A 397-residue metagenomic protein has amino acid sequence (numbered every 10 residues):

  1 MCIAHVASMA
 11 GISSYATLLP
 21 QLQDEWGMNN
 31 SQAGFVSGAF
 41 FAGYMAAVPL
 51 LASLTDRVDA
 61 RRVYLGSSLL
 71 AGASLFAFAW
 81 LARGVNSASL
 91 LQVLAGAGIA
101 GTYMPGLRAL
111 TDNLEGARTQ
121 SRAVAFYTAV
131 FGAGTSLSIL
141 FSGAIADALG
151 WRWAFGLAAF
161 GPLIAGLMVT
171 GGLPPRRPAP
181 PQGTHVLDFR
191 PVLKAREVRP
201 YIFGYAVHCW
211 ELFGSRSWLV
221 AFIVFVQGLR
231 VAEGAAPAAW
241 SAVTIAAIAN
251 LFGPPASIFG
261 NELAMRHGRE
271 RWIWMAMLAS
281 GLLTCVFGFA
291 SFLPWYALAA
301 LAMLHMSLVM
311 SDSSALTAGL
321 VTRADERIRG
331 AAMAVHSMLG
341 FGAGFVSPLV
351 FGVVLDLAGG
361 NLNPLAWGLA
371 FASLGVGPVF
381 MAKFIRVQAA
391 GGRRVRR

Functional and structural regions predicted by a protein language model:
Y15-A16, R199-N250, S347-P348: Extracytoplasmic gate region of multi-pass secondary transporters
A46-A82: Conserved MFS/SLC helix-loop-helix module at the cytosolic interface between two early adjacent transmembrane helices
R57-S68, M265-L278: Cytoplasmic membrane-interface "Motif A"-like loop-to-helix N-cap segments of 12-TM Major Facilitator Superfamily
L69-R83, A279-F292: C-terminal ends and interior cores of transmembrane alpha-helices in multi-pass membrane transporters/permeases
L91-V130: Cytoplasmic helix-loop-helix junction between adjacent transmembrane helices in 12-TM secondary transporters
F126-T170: Helix-loop-helix hairpin linking two adjacent transmembrane segments in secondary transporters
W153-T170, W367-R386: Symmetry-related core transmembrane helices of the 12-TM Major Facilitator Superfamily/SLC fold
E270-L316: C-terminal transmembrane helical hairpin of 12-TM major facilitator-type secondary transporters
